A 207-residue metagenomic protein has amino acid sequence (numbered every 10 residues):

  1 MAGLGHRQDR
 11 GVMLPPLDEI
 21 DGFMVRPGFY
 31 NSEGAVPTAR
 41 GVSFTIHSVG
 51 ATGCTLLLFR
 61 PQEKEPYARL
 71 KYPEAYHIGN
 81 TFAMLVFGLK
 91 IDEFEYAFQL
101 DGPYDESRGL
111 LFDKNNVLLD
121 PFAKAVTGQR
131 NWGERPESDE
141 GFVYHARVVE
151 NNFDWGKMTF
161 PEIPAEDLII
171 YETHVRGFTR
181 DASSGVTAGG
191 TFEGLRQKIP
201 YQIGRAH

Functional and structural regions predicted by a protein language model:
A2-A39, P66-R69, Y76-Y171, R180-V186 (+1 more regions): The feature marks proteins involved in alpha-glucan
R40-F44: Structural beta-strand segments of beta-rich domains
I46, F98, T173, Q202: Conserved, mostly hydrophobic/aromatic
H47-G53: Short proline/glycine-enriched turn/loop motifs at strand-loop junctions of beta-rich domains
T55-L57: Beta-strand signatures of extracellular beta-sandwich domains
F59-E65: Change "in extracellular beta-sheet-rich domains … of secreted and cell-surface proteins" to "in beta-sheet-rich domains
G190-Y201: Short, acidic/polar
A206-H207: Conserved small/polar residues in nucleotide/adenosyl-binding loops
